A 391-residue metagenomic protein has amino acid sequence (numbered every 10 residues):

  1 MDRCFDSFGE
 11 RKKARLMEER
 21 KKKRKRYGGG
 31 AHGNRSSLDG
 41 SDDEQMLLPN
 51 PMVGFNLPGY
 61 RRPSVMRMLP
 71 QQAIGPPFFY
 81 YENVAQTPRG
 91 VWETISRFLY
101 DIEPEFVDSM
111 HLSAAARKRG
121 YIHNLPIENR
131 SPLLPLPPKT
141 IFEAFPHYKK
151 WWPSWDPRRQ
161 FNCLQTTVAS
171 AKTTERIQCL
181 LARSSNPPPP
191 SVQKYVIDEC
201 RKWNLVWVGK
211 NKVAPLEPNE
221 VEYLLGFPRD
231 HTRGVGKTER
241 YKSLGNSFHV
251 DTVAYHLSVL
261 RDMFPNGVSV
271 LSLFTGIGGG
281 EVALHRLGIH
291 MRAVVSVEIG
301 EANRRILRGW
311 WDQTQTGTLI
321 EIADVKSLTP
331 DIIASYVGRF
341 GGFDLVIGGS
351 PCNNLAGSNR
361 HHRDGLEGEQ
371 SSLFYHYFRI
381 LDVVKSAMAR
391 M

Functional and structural regions predicted by a protein language model:
M1-M391: Conserved active-site and SAM-binding loop architecture of S-adenosyl-L-methionine-dependent nucleic-acid
